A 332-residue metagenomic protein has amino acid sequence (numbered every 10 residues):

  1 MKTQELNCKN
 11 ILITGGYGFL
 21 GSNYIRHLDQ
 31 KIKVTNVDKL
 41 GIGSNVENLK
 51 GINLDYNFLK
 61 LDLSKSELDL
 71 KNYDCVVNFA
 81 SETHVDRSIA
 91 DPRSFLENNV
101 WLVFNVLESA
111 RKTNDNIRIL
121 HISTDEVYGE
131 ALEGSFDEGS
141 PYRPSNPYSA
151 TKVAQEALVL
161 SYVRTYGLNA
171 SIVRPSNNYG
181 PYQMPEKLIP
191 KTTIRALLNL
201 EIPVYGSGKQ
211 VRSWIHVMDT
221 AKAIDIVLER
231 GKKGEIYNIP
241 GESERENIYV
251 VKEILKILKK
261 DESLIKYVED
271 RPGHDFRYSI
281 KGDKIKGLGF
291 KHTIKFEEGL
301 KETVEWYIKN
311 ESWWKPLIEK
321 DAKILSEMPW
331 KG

Functional and structural regions predicted by a protein language model:
M1-N178, N310-P316, K320-G332: N-terminal Rossmann-like NAD(P)+-binding domain of SDR-like oxidoreductases, especially those catalyzing
L61-D62, A196-G332: C-terminal substrate-binding subdomain of Rossmann-fold SDR/epimerase-dehydratase oxidoreductases
P92, V173, P185-E186, G231: Active-site loop immediately N-terminal to the catalytic Tyr-X3-Lys motif of short-chain dehydrogenase/reductase
V100-E108, E186, M218-A221, D225: Conserved active-site region of classical short-chain dehydrogenase/reductase
V103, I189-P190, N247, V251: A general structural signal for well-ordered alpha-helical segments in protein cores
V106, V159, T192, I285-K286: Structural element of the ATP-grasp superfamily
P144-T151, P175, P181, P185-I189 (+1 more regions): The catalytic Tyr-centered alpha-helix of NAD(P)H-dependent dehydrogenases
A154, L158, Y162, T192 (+2 more regions): Hydrophobic alpha-helix immediately C-terminal to the catalytic Tyr-X-X-X-Lys motif of short-chain
